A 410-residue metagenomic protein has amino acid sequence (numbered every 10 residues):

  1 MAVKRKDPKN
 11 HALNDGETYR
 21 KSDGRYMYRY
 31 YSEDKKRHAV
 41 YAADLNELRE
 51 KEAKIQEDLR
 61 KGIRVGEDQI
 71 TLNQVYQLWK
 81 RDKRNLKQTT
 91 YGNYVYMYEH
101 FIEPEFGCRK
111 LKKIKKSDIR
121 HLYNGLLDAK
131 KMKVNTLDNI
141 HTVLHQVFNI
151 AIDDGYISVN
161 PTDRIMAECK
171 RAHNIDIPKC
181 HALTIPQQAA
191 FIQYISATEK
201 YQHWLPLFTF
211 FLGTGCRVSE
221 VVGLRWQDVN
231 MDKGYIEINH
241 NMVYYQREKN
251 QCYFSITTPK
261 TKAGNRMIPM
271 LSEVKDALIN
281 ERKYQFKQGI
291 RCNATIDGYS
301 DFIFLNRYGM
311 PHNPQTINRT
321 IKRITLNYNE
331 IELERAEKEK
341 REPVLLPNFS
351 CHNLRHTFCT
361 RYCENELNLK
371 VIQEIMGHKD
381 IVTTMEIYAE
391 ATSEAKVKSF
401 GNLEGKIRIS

Functional and structural regions predicted by a protein language model:
M1-I70, Q74-R81, Y96, H121 (+4 more regions): Basic/aromatic DNA-contact patch characteristic of tyrosine site-specific recombinases
H38-V40, D44, Y235-E237, Q246-R247 (+2 more regions): C-terminal catalytic core of Y-nucleophile DNA break-rejoin enzymes
A39-V40, D44, K80-Y156, P161 (+3 more regions): N-terminal core-binding DNA-recognition domain of tyrosine site-specific recombinases/integrases
V134, D138-T142, D153, I157-V159 (+5 more regions): Basic, Lys/Arg- and aromatic-enriched nucleic-acid-binding interface segment
Q193-W204, T214, I268, Y284-N293 (+3 more regions): Short, basic (Lys/Arg/His-rich) helix/loop patches that form interaction surfaces in the mid-to-C-terminal regions
D228-Y235, L367-I387: Short, polar N-cap/turn motifs at the start of nucleic acid-interacting alpha helices
K233, Y244-N265, S272-V274, L333-R341 (+1 more regions): C-terminal secondary-structure termini that scaffold catalytic or DNA-interacting sites
M242-Y244, T357, M376-N402: Catalytic-site neighborhood detector that most strongly recognizes the C-terminal catalytic loop/helix of tyrosine
